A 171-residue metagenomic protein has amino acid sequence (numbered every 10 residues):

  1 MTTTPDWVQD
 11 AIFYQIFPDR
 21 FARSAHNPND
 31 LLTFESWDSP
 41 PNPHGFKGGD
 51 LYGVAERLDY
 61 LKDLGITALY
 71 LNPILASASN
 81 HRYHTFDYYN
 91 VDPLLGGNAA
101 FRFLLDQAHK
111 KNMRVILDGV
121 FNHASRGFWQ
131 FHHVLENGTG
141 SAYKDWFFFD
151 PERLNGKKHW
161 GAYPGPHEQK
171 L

Functional and structural regions predicted by a protein language model:
T2, Q9-Q15: N-terminal basic, low-complexity leaders that serve as flexible interaction/assembly modules and, when applicable, as
T4, V8, A22-R23, L32-W37 (+3 more regions): Alpha-amylase-like alpha-glycosidases and glucanotransferases acting on alpha-linked glucans and related
D10-I12, H84, K111: Residues that flank catalytic or metal-binding motifs in active/ligand-binding sites
I12-Y14, L69-L71, V115-L117: Hydrophobic faces of well-ordered beta-strands that scaffold small-molecule active sites in alpha/beta enzyme cores
D19-A25, N29-E35, Y60-F103, M113 (+1 more regions): Aromatic-lined carbohydrate-binding/catalytic grooves of carbohydrate-active enzymes
K47-L51, L95-N98: Short, solvent-exposed loop/helix junctions and linker helices that flank or host conserved functional motifs
G48-Y60: Short, acidic/polar
L104-F131: Hydrophobic or amphipathic alpha-helical targeting/insertion segments
